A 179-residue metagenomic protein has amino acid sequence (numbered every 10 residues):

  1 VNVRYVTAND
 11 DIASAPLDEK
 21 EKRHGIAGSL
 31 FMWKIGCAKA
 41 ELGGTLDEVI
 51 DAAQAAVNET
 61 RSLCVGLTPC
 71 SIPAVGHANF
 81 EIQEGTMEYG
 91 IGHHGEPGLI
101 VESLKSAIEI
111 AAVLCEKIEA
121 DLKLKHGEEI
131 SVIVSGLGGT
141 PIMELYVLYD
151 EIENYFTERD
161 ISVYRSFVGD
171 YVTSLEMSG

Functional and structural regions predicted by a protein language model:
V1-V6: Glycine-rich phosphate-binding loops that contact phosphosugars or nucleotide phosphates
A8-D47, A52-E59: Short alpha-helices
A15-K22, R61, M143-Y146, E176-S178: Short acidic, glycine/serine/threonine-rich loops at helix termini
R23-I26, I108-I110, D150-N154: Short, low-complexity, polar/charged sequence segments that are solvent-exposed and flexible
A27-F31, E84, M177: Short, solvent-exposed loop/turn segments at the edges of secondary structure
A40-L145: Mixed-charge interfacial surface used for oligomerization/domain docking and macromolecular partner engagement
K117-G179: C-terminal non-catalytic interaction/assembly regions of soluble proteins
